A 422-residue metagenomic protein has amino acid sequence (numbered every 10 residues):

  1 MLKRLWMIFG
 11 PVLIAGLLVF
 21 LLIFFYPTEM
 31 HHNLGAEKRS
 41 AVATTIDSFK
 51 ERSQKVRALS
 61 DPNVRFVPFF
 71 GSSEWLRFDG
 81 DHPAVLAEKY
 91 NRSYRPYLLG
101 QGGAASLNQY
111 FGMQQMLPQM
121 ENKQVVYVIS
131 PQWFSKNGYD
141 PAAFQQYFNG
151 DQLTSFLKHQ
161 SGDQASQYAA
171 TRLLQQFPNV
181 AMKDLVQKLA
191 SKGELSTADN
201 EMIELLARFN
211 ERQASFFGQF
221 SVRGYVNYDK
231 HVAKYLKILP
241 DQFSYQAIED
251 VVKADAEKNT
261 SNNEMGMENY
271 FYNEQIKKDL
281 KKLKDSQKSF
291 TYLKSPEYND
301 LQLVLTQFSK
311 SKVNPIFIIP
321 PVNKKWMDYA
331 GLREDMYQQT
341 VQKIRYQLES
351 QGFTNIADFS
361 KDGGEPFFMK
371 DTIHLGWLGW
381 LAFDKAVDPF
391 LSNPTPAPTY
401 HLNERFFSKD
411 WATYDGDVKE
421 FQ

Functional and structural regions predicted by a protein language model:
W6-Y26: Hydrophobic membrane-insertion alpha-helices, especially the h-region of bacterial N-terminal signal peptides
F25-D47: Alpha-helical transmembrane signal-anchor/signal-peptide segments
G35-A36, F156-D300, E404-Q422: Secreted/periplasmic serine-hydrolase-like ester/acetyl group-modifying domain
L59-D81: Catalytic nucleophile-elbow at a beta strand-turn-alpha helix junction centered on a G-D-S/GDSL motif, marking
G71-S72, V128-Q132, Y270-D279, I318-N323 (+1 more regions): Short loop/turn segments at strand-loop or loop-helix junctions that form parts of catalytic or ligand-binding pockets
W75-A165: Membrane-embedded segments
E88, L293-N299, V304-F367: Extended hydrophobic/aromatic segments used for targeting, binding, or gating
L99-Q101, M336, Q342-Q422: C-terminal regions of proteins
